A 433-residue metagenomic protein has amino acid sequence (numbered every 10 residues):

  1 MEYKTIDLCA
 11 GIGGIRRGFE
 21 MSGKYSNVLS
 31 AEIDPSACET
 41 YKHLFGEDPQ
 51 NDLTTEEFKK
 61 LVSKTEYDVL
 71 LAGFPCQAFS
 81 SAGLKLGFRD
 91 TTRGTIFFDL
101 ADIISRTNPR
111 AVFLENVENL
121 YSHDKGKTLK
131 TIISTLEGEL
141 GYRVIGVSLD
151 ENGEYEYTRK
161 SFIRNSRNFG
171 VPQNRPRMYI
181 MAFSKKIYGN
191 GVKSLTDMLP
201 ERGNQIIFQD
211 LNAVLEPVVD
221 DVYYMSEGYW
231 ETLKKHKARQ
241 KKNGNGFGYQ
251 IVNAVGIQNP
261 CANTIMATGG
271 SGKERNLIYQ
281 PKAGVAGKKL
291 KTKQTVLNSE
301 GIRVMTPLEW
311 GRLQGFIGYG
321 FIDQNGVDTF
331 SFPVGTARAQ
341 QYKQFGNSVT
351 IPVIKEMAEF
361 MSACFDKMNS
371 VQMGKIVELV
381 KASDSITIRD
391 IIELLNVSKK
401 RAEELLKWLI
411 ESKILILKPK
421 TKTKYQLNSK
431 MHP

Functional and structural regions predicted by a protein language model:
L8-G13: Class I SAM-dependent methyltransferase "Motif I" SAM/SAH-binding loop
N27-V28: Short beta-strand element of Class I
D34: Conserved SAM/SAH-binding beta-strand->alpha-helix loop
Y41: Conserved SAM-binding loop
E47-L53: Conserved SAM-binding strand-loop segment of SAM-dependent methyltransferases
K60-Y67, Q77, S81-G272, G284-G287: Class I S-adenosyl-L-methionine
Y229-G374, K381-A382, I388-E404, T421 (+1 more regions): C-terminal target-recognition/interaction regions appended to catalytic cores
I410-K420: A short, conserved structural fragment
